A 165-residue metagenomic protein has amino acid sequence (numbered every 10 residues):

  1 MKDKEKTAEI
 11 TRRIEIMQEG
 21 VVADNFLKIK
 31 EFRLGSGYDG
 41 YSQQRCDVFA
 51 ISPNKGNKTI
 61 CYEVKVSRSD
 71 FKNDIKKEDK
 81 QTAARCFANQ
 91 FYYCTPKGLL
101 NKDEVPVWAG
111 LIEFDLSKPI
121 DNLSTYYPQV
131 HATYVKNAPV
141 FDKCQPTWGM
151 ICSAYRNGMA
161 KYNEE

Functional and structural regions predicted by a protein language model:
M1, Y38-G40, K72-K77: Short, flexible/disordered intra-domain loops and linkers
K2-N25, S52, D103-E165: Non-catalytic C-terminal interaction segments of nucleic acid-processing enzymes
G20-A23, N54-G56, A84-F87: Flexible, charged surface loops at secondary-structure boundaries
G20-G40: A short acidic/basic microdomain associated with nuclease active sites
E31, C94-P96, F114-L116: Conserved beta-strand termini and adjacent loop/short-helix elements that scaffold enzyme active sites in alpha/beta
R33, F49, K65: Anionic group-transfer/hydrolysis microenvironments
Y41-C61: Active-site beta-strand-loop-beta-strand hairpin of nuclease catalytic cores that positions key catalytic residues
T59-I60, V66-L111: Catalytic cores of nucleic-acid endonucleases
